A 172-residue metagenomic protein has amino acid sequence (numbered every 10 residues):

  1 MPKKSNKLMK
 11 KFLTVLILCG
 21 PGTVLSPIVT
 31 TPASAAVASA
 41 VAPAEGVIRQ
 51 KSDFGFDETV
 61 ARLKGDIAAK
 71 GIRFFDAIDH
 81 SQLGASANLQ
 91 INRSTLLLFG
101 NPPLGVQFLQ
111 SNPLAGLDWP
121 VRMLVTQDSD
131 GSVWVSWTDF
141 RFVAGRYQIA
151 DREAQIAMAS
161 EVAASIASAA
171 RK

Functional and structural regions predicted by a protein language model:
M1-M9: N-terminal secretory signal peptides that target proteins for export/translocation
L8-T23: Hydrophobic alpha-helical targeting segments used for export or membrane insertion
P21-P32: C-terminal segment of classical bacterial N-terminal signal peptides
A35-G71, K172: Terminal, regulation- and interaction-focused segments at domain boundaries
S52, I78, N101-P103, S129 (+1 more regions): A mature extracytoplasmic/lumenal domain signature
K64, A68-V121, V125: Compact, glycine-rich, soluble single-domain proteins
M123-I149: Beta-strand/loop substructures that line and gate deep hydrophobic ligand-binding cavities in soluble
F140-K172: C-terminal partner/receptor-binding element of secreted or periplasmic proteins
